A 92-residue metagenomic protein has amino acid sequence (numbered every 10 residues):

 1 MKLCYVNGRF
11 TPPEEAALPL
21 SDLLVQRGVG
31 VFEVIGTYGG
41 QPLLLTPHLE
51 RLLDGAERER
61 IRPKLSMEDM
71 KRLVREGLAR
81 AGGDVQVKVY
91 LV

Functional and structural regions predicted by a protein language model:
M1-V92: Conserved alpha/beta cores of soluble small-molecule-handling proteins
